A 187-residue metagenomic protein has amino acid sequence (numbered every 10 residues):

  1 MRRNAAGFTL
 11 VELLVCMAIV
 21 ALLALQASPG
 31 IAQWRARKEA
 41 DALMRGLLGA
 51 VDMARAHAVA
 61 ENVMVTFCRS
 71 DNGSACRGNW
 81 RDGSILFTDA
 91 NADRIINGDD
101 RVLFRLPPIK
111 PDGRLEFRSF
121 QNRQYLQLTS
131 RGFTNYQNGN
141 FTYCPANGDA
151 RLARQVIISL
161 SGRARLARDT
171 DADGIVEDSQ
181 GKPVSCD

Functional and structural regions predicted by a protein language model:
M1-A32: N-terminal single-pass transmembrane signal-anchor helix
A6, N91-A92, S161: Residue-level recognition of short loop/turn positions
A6, V63, D82, Q137 (+1 more regions): Residue-level signal for beta-strand positions within conserved beta-sheet cores that form or flank
S28, R81, S161: ATP/adenylate-binding site constellation spanning eukaryotic-like Ser/Thr protein kinases, ABC-transporter
Q33-M64: Membrane-proximal N-terminal amphipathic helix
A60, R77-N79, T134-Y136: Short coil/turn motifs at beta-sheet boundaries
V65-Q127, T170-D171, I175-E177: Type IV pilin-like appendage domain
F120-D187: Cell-surface, membrane-associated systems
